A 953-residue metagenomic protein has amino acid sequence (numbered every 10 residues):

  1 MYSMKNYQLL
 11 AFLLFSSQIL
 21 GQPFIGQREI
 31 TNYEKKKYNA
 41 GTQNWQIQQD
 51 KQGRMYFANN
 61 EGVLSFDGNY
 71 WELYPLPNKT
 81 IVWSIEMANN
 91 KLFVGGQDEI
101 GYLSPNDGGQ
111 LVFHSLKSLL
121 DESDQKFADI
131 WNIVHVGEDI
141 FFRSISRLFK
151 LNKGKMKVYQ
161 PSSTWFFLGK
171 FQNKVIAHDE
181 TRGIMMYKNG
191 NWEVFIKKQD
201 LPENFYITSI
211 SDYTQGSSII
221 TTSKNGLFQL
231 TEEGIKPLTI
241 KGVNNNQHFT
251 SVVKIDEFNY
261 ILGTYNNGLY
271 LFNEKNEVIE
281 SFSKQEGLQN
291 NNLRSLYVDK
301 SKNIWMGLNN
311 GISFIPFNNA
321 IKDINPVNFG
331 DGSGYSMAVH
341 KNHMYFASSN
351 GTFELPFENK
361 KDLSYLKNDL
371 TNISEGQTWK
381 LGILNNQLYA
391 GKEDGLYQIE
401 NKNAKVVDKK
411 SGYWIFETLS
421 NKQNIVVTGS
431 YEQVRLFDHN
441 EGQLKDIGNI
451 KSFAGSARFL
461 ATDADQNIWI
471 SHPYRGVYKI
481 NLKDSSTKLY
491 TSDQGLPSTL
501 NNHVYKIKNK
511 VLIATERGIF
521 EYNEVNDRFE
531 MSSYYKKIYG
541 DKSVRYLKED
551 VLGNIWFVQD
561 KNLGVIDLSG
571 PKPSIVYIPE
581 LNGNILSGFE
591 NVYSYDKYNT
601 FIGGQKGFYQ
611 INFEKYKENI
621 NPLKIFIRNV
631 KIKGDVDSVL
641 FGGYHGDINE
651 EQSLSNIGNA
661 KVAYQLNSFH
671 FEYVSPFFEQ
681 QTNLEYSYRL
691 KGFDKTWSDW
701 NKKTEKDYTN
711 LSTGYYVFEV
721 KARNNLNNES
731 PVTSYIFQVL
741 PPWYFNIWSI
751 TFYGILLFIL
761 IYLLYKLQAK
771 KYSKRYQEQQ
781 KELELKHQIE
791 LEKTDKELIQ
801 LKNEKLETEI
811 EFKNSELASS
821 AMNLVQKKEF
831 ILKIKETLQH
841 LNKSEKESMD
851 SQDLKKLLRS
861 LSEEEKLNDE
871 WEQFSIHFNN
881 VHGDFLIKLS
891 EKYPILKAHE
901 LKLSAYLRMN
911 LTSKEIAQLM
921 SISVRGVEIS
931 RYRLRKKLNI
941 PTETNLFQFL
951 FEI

Functional and structural regions predicted by a protein language model:
G21-Q49, L76-V82, Y102-D129, S163 (+19 more regions): Residue-level "micro-hotspots" composed of small/polar
Q49-Q52, M87-N90, H135-G137, K170-Q172 (+10 more regions): Residue-level detector of Asp-centered blade-edge/turn motifs that repeat once per structural unit in beta-propeller
R54-F57, K91-V94, D139-F142, V175-A177 (+10 more regions): Conserved beta-propeller blade signature
N60-L64, D98-G101, S146-F149, E180-I184 (+10 more regions): Loop/turn residues immediately N-terminal
D67-Y70, P105-G108, N152-K155, K188-N191 (+10 more regions): Short loop/turn segments that connect beta-strands within beta-propeller blades
K322-P326, I759-L832: Cytosolic signal-transmission helices at domain junctions
K866, E872-S930, Q948-F951: Helix-turn-helix DNA-binding segment
Y932, K936-I953: Basic, Lys/Arg-enriched C-terminal extension of HTH/homeodomain DNA-binding domains
